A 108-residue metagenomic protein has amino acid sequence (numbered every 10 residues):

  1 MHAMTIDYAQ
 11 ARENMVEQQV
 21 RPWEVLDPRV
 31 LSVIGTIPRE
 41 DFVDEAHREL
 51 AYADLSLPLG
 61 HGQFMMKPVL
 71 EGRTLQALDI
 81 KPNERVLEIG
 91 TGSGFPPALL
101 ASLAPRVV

Functional and structural regions predicted by a protein language model:
M1-L87, F95, L103: Class I SAM-dependent transferase core
G92: Conserved glycine-rich SAM-binding loop
P105-V108: Short beta-strand element of Class I
